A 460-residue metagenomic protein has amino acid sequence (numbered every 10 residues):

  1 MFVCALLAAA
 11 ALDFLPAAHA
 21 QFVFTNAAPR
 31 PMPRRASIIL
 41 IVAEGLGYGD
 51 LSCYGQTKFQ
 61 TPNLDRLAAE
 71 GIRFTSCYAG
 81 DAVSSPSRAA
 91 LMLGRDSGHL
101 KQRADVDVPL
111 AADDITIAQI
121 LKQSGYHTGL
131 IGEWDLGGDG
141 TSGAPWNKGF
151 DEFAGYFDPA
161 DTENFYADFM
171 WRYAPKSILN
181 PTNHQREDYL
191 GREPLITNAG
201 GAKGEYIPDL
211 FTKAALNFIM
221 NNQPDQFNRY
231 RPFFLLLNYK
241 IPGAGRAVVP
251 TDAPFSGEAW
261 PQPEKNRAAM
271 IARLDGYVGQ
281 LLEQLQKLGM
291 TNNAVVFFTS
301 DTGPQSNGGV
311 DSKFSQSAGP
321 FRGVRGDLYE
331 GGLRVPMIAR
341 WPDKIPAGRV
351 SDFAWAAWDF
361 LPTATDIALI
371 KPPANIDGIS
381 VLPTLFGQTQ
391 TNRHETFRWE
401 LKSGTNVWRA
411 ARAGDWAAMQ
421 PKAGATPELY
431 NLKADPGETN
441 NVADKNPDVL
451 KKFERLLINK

Functional and structural regions predicted by a protein language model:
F2-A17: Bacterial N-terminal signal peptides
A8, A18-K422, T426-P427, A434-N459: Formylglycine-dependent sulfatase
